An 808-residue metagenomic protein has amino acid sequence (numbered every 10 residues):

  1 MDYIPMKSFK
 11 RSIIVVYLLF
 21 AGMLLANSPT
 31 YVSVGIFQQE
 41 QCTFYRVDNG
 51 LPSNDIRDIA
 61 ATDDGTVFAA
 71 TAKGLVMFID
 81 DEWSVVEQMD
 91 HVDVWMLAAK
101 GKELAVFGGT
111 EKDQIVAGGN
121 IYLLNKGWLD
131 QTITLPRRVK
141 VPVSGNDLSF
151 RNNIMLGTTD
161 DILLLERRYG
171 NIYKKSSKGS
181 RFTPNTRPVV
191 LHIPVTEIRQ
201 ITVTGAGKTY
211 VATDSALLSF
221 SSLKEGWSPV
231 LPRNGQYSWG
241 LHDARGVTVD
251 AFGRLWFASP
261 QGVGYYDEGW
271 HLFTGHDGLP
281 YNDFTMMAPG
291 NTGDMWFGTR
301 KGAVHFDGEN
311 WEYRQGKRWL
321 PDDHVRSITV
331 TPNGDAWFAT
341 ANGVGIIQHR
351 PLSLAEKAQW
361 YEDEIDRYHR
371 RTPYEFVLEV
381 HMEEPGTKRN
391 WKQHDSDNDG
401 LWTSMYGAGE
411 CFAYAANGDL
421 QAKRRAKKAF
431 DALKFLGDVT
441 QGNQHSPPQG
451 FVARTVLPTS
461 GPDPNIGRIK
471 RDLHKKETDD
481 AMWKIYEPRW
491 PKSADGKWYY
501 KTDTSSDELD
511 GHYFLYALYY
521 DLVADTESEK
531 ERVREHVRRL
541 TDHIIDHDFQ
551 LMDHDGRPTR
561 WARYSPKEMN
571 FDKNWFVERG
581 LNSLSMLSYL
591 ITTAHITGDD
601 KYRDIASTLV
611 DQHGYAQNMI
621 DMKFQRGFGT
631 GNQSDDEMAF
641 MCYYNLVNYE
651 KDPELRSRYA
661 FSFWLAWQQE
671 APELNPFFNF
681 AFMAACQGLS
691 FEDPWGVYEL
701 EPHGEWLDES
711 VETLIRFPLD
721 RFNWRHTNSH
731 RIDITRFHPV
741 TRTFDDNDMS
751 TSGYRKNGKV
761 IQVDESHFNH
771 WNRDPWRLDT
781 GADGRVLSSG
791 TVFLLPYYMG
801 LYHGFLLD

Functional and structural regions predicted by a protein language model:
I14-M23: Bacterial N-terminal signal peptides
L25-S353: Carboxylate-rich, polar loop motifs that coordinate divalent cations or form catalytic acidic clusters
P332, N342-G343, Q348-Y368, A639-D808: Terminal, non-catalytic domain-edge segments
E356-G386, A426-G442, E535-D553, D604-D621 (+3 more regions): Long, well-ordered core segments of solenoidal/helical folds
H381, S396, R424-E578: Extended ligand-binding groove/face enriched in aromatic
N390-T440: General structural concept
S404-D419, D495-G496, G511-E529, L584-D599 (+2 more regions): Well-ordered alpha-helical scaffold segments within catalytic/enzyme domains
D521, T526-L689: Elongated scaffolding segments in large macromolecular assemblies, built predominantly from amphipathic alpha-helices
